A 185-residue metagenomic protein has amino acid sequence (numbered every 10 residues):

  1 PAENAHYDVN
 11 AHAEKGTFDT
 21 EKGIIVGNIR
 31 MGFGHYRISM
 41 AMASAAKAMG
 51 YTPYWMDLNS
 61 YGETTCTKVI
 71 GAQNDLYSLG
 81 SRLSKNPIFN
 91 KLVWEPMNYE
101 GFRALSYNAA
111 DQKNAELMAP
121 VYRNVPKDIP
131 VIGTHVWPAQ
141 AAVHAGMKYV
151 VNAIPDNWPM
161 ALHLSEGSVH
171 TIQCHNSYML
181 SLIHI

Functional and structural regions predicted by a protein language model:
P1-D19: Positively charged, low-complexity intrinsically disordered leader regions
A2-H6, M40-P120: Conserved N-terminal ligand/cofactor-binding loop architecture of enzyme catalytic domains
G16-I24, M147: A short, charged/proline- and glycine-enriched loop that marks the coil->beta-strand transition at the N-terminal
I29-I38: A short, glycine/small-residue-rich beta-strand->loop->alpha-helix junction that serves as a flexible
M118-Y122, D156-T171, Y178-M179: Membrane-proximal helix-turn-helix segments that form the acceptor-binding/catalytic region of lipid-linked
P130-G133, A139-W158, T171: Active-site proximal beta-strand in glycosyltransferases
W137-A139, N176-M179: Alpha-helix capping/helix-boundary segments
I183-I185: Conserved small/polar residues in nucleotide/adenosyl-binding loops
